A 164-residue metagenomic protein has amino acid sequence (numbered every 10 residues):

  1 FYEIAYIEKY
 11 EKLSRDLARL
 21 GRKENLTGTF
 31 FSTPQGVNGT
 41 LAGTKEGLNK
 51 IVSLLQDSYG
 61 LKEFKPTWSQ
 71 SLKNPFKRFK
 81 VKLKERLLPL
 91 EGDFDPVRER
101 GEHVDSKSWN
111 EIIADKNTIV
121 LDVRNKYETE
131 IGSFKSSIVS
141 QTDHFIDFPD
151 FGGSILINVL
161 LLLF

Functional and structural regions predicted by a protein language model:
F1-F164: Cytosolic catalytic domains that perform sulfur/thiol-centered chemistry
